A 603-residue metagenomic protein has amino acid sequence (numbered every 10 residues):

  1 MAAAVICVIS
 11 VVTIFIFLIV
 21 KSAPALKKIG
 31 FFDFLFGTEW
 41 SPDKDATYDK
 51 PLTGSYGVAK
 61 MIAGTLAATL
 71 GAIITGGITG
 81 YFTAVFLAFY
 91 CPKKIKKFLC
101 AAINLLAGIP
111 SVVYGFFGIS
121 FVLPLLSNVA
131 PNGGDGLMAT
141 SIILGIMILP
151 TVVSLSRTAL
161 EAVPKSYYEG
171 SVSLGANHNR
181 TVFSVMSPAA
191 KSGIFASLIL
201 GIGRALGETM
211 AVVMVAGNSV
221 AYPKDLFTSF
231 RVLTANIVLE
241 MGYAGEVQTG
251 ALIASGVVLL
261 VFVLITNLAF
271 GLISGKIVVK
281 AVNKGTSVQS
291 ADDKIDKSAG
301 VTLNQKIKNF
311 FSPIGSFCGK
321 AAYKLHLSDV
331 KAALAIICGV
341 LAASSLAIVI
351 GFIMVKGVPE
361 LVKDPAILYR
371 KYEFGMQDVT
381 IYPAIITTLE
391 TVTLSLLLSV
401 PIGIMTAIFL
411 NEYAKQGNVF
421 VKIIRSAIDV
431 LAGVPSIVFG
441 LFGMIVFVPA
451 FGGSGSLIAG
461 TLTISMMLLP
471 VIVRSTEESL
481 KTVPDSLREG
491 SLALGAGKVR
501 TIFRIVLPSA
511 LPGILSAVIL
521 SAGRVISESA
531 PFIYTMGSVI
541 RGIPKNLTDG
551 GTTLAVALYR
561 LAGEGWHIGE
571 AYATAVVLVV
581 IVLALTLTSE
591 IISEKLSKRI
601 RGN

Functional and structural regions predicted by a protein language model:
M1, V20-A72, P92, L239-T249 (+6 more regions): Periplasmic/extracellular loop-to-transmembrane helix junction in inner-membrane transport proteins
V12-T13, I78-T83, A102, A139 (+15 more regions): Membrane-embedded alpha-helices of multi-pass transport/permease systems
G71-I103, T266, F270-V279, S395-I428 (+3 more regions): Transmembrane-helix boundary motif in ABC transporter permease subunits
N104-G145, D429-S465: Generic hydrophobic transmembrane alpha-helix motif, especially the helices
P110, L174-G175, P188, P435 (+2 more regions): Glycine/proline-centered hinge or cleavage motifs at structural transition points of membrane proteins
L155-S156, H178-A216, K498-M536: Transmembrane alpha-helices
R157-E161, K165, V172, I199 (+9 more regions): C-terminal transmembrane helix and the adjacent membrane-cytosol boundary/short C-terminal tail of inner/organellar
V212-L260, E373, F532-V579: Interhelical loop and adjacent transmembrane-helix boundary motif in polytopic membrane transport permeases
